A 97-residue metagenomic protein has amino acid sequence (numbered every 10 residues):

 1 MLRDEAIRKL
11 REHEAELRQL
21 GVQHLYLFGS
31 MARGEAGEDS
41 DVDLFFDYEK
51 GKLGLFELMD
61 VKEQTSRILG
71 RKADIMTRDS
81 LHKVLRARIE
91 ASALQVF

Functional and structural regions predicted by a protein language model:
M1-H24, R33-E38, K50-F97: Catalytic core of pol beta-like nucleotidyltransferases
L27: Conserved histidines in hydrophobic membrane contexts and catalytic metal-binding motifs
S30: P-loop (Walker A) phosphate-binding loop of NTP-binding proteins
S40-V42: Change "...and in nucleic-acid phosphodiester-cleaving endonucleases..." to "...and in nucleic-acid processing enzymes
F45-D47: Short hydrophobic/aromatic beta-strand micro-patches that form the beta-sheet surface supporting nucleotide- or nucleic
